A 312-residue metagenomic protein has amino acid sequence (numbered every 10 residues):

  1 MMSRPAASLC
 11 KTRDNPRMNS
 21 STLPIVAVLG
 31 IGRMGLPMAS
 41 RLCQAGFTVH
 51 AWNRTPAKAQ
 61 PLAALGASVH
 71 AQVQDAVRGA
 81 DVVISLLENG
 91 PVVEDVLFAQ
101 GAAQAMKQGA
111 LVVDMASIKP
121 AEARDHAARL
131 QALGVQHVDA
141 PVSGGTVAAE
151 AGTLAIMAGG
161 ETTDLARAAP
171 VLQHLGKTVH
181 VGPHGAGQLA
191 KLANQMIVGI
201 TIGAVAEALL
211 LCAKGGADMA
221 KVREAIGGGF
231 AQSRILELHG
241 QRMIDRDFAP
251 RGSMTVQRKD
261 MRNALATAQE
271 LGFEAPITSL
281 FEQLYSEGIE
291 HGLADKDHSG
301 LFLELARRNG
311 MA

Functional and structural regions predicted by a protein language model:
S3-R4, S8-C10: Low-acidity, Ser/Thr- and Arg-rich intrinsically disordered low-complexity segments
K11-L86, A110, M115, T146 (+1 more regions): NAD(P)+-binding Rossmann beta1-loop-alpha1 motif at the extreme N-terminus of oxidoreductases
V49, V69, H137-V138, V179 (+2 more regions): Hydrophobic beta-strand scaffold residues
V73-S85, N89-Q136: Rossmann-fold NAD(P) dinucleotide-binding segment
F98, S117-M196: Rossmann-fold dinucleotide-binding core
A151-G152, I156-G159, V179, P183-G215 (+2 more regions): Active-site-proximal catalytic alpha-helix in oxidoreductases
H184, Q188, Q232-S299, E304: Interdomain hinge/lid region at the active-site interface of Rossmann-like NAD(P)-dependent oxidoreductases
